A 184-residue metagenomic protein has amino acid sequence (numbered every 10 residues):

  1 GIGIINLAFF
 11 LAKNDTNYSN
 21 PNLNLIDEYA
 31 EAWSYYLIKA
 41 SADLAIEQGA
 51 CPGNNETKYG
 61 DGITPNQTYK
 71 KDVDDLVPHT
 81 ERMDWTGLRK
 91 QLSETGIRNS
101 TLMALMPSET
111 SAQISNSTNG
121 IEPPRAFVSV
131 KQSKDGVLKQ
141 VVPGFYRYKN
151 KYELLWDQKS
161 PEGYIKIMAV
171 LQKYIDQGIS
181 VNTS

Functional and structural regions predicted by a protein language model:
G1-D15: Core structural elements
I5, K39, T86, M168-A169: Residue-level marker for well-ordered alpha-helical positions
A12-N14, P52, N119-G120, K131: Amphipathic, positively biased hydrophobic alpha-helical segments used for protein targeting and membrane insertion
T16-S108, I179-N182: Internal maturation/activation junctions in enzymes
V77-R82, Q91-R98, M103-S184: Catalytic alpha/beta core of large soluble enzyme barrels
